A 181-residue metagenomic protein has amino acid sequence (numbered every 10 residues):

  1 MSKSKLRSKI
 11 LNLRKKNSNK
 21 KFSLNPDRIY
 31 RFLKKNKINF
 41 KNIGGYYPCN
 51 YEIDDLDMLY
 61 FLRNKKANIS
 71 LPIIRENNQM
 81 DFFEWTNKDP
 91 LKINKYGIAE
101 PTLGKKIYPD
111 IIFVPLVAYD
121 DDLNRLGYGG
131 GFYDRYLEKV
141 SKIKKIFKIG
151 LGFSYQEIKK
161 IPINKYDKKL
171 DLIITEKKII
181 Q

Functional and structural regions predicted by a protein language model:
M1, K5, N12, I107-I112 (+2 more regions): Surface-exposed, charge/polar-rich loops and edge strands
M1-I93, I98-E100, G104-I107: N-terminal active-site beta-alpha-beta segment that forms phosphate/nucleotide-binding and substrate-recognition loops
I10, G45, I69, F113 (+2 more regions): A residue-level signal for conserved active-site and pocket-lining positions in enzyme catalytic cores
Y47, L116, K177: Glycine-rich, N-terminal phosphate-binding loop of Rossmann-like dinucleotide-binding domains
C49-Y51, V117-D121: Short glycine-rich anion-binding loops that position phosphate/pyrophosphate groups of nucleotides and phosphorylated
E52-L56, Y133, I158: Short, well-ordered alpha-helical microsegments
L59-Y60, Y128-D134: Charged helix-capping and loop-helix junction motifs
P72, Y128, L151: Replace "coordinates the UDP/GDP/TDP-sugar" with "coordinates nucleotide-activated sugar donors
